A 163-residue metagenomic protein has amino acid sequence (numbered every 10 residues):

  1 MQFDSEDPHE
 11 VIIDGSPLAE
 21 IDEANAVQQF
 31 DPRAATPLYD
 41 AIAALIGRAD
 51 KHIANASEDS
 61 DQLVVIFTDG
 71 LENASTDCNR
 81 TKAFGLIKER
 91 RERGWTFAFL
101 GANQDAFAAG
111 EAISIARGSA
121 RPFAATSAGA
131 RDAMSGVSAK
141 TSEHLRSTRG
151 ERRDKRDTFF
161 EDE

Functional and structural regions predicted by a protein language model:
M1-E163: Acidic, low-complexity intrinsically disordered regions
